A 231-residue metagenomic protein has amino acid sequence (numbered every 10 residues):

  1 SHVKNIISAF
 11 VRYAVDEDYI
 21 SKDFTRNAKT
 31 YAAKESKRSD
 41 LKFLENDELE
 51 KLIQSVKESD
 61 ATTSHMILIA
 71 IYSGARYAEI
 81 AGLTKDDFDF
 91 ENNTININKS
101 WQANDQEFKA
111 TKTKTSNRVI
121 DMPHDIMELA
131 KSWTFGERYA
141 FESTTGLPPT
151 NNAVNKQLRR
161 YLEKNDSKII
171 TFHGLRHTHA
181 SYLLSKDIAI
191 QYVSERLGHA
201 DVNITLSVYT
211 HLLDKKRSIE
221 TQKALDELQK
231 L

Functional and structural regions predicted by a protein language model:
S1, N5, D16, I20-Y77 (+1 more regions): Basic, Lys/Arg- and aromatic-enriched nucleic-acid-binding interface segment
S1-Y19, D23, R38, L147-A153 (+1 more regions): N-terminal core-binding DNA-recognition domain of tyrosine site-specific recombinases/integrases
V15-T25, F90-N93, A130-W133, E137: Proline-centered turn/helix-capping motifs that create local helix->coil transitions or kinks
K29-T30, G82-S132: Conserved tyrosine-mediated DNA breakage-rejoining catalytic core shared by Y-recombinases
Q54-S64, S73, I120, F135-Y139 (+3 more regions): Short, basic (Lys/Arg/His-rich) helix/loop patches that form interaction surfaces in the mid-to-C-terminal regions
D87-T94, I188-T210: Short, polar N-cap/turn motifs at the start of nucleic acid-interacting alpha helices
W101, M127, L197-K223: Catalytic-site neighborhood detector that most strongly recognizes the C-terminal catalytic loop/helix of tyrosine
